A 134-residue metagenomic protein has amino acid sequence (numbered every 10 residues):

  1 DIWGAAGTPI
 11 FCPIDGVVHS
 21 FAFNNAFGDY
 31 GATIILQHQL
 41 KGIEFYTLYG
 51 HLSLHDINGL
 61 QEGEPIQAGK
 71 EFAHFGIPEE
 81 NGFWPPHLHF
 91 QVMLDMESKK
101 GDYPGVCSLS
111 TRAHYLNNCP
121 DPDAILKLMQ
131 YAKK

Functional and structural regions predicted by a protein language model:
D1-F11: Short glycine/threonine/proline-enriched tight-turn/helix- or strand-capping micro-motif at secondary-structure
I2, G16, L36, G69 (+1 more regions): Terminal peptide-recognition signature
G4-A6, L54, L60: Short, solvent-exposed loop/turn positions at domain surfaces that link secondary-structure elements or cap domain
A5-G7, G31-T33, H87-H89: Extracellular structured ligand-interaction cores
G7, F21-N24, G76-E80: Short beta-turn/strand-loop junction motif enriched in small, turn-promoting residues
P9, D15-V17, P65, K70-E71: Residue-level marker of beta-strand positions
C12-D56: Zn2+-dependent peptidoglycan hydrolase active-site motif and core
N58-E80, W84-K134: Acidic, glycine-rich catalytic/binding loops that coordinate metals and/or anionic ligands
